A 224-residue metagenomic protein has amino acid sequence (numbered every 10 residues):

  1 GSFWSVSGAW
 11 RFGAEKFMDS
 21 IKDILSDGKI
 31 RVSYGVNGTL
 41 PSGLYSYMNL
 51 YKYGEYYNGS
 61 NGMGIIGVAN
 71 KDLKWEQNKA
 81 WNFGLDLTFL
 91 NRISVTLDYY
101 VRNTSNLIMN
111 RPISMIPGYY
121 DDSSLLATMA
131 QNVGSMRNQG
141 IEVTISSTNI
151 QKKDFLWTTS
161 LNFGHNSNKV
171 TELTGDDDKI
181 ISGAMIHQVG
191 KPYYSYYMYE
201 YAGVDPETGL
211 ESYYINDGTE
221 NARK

Functional and structural regions predicted by a protein language model:
S2-W4, S26, Q77-W81, R137-I141 (+1 more regions): Residues that define the transmembrane beta-barrel architecture of outer-membrane proteins
V6-F12, V32, F83-F89, L97 (+1 more regions): Residues on the lipid-exposed face of transmembrane beta-strands in outer-membrane beta-barrel proteins
F12-A14, Y34-G38, Y99-S105, S147-N149 (+1 more regions): Transmembrane beta-strands of outer-membrane beta-barrel pores
E15-M18, N91-V95, I141, K153: Repeated loop/turn-to-beta-strand initiation elements of outer-membrane beta-barrel proteins
M18-E76, D98-M136, T174, V189: Solvent-exposed loop/turn elements at secondary-structure boundaries
L25-D27, L90-R92, K152-L156: Strand-connecting loop/turn motifs
N58-S94, S123, Q188, P192-K224: Outer-membrane beta-barrel transmembrane strand signature
Q131, I150-K224: Conserved small-residue
